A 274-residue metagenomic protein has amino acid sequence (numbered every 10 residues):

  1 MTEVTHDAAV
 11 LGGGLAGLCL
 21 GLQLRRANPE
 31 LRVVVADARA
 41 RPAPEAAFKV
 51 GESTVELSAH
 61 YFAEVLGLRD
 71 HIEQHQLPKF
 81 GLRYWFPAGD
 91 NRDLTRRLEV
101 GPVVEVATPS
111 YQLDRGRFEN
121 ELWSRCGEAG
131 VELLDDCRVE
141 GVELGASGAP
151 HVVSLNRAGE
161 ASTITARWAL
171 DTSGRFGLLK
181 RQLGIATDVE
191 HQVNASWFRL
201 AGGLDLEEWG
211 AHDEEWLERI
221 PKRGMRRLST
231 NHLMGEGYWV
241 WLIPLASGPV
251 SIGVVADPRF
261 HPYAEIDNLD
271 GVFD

Functional and structural regions predicted by a protein language model:
T2-A16, V34: Beta1/beta-strand and adjacent pyrophosphate-binding region of the FAD-binding site in flavoprotein oxidoreductases
A16, L20, R41: Conserved Rossmann-like nucleotide-cofactor binding loop
R25-V50: Glycine-rich FAD pyrophosphate-binding loop
A43, R125-D274: Predominantly flavin-linked oxidoreductase catalytic cores and closely associated redox partners
A43-R92: N-terminal FAD cofactor-binding segment of flavoenzymes
L57, V103-R125, P262-D267: Short beta-strand to alpha-helix junction loop
R97-G101, N194: Low-complexity, highly charged intrinsically disordered N-terminal segments that act as targeting/localization
